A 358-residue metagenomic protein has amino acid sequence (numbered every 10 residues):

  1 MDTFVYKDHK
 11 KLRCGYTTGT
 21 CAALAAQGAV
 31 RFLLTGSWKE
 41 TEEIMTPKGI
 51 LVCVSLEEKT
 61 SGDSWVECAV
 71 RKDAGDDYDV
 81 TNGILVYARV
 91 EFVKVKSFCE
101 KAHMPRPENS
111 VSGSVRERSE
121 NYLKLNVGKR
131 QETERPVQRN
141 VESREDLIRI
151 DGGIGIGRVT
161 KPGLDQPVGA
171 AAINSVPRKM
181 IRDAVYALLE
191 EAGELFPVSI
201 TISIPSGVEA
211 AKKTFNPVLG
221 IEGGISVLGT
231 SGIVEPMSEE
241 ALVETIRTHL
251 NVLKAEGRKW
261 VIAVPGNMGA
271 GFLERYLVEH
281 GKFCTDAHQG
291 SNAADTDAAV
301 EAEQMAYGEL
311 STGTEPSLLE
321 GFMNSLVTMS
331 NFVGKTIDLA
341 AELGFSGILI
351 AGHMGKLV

Functional and structural regions predicted by a protein language model:
M1-K96, Y122-L123, P136, N140-K213 (+1 more regions): Generic N-terminal targeting/processing segments that precede catalytic cores or assembly contacts
T3-Y6, R13-G19, L219, I225 (+2 more regions): A structural signal for small-residue-enriched, beta-sheet-centric alpha/beta enzyme cores and oligomeric scaffold folds
Q27, L33, E57, N121 (+7 more regions): Ubiquitous "structural anchor" signal
S37-T41, P177, E239-N251, E303: Compositionally biased, low-complexity linear motifs
E67-A69, S114, I173-P177, G223-L228 (+3 more regions): Glycine-rich loops and low-complexity Gly/Arg-rich segments that provide flexible linkers or classic glycine-based
V93-D146, E279-F322: Intrinsically disordered, low-complexity terminal tails and inter-domain linkers enriched for S/T/G/P/D/E
P162-D165, L273-L277, E301: Short acidic, glycine/proline-rich loop/turn micro-motifs
